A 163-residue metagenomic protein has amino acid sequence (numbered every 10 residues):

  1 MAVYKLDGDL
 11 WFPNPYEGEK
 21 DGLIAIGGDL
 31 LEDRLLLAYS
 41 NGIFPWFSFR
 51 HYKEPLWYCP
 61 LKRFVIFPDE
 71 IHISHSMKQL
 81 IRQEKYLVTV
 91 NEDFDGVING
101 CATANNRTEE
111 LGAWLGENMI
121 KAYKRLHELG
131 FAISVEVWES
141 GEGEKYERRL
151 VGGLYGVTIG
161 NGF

Functional and structural regions predicted by a protein language model:
M1-F163: N-acyltransferase acceptor-side catalytic subdomain
